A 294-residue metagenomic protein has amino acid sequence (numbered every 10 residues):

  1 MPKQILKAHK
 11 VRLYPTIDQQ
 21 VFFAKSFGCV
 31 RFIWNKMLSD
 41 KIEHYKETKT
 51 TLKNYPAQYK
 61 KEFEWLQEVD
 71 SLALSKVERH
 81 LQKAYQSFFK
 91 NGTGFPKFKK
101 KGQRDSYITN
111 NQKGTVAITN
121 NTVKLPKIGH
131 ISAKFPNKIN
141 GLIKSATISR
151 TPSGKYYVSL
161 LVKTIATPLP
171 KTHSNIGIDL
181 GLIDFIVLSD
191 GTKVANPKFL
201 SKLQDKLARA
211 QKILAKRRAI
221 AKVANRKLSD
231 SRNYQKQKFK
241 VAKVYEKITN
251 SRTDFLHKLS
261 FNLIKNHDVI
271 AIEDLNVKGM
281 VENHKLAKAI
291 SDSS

Functional and structural regions predicted by a protein language model:
M1-L74: Gly/serine-rich nucleotide phosphate-binding loop at the start of the catalytic core of nucleotide/ADP-ribose-handling
H9-L13, I131-F135, K193-N196: Generic detection of short hydrophobic beta-strand segments and adjacent strand-loop junctions
R12, K113-T115, S145-I148, N175-G177 (+2 more regions): Short, surface-exposed charged micro-motifs
V21-A24, G28-R31, L72-S75, R79 (+4 more regions): Non-catalytic, well-ordered alpha-helical scaffold segments
R31-I42, V77-H80, A84-Y85, F89 (+1 more regions): Short, Φ-rich (hydrophobic/aromatic) sequence segments
L38-Y45, Y85, F89-P96, T164 (+1 more regions): Long, hydrophobic, amphipathic alpha-helical segments used as structural scaffolds
N54-T151, K288, D292: Acidic carboxylate diad motif detector
I139, P152-S294: Positively charged, helix-rich recognition surfaces that bind polyanionic ligands
